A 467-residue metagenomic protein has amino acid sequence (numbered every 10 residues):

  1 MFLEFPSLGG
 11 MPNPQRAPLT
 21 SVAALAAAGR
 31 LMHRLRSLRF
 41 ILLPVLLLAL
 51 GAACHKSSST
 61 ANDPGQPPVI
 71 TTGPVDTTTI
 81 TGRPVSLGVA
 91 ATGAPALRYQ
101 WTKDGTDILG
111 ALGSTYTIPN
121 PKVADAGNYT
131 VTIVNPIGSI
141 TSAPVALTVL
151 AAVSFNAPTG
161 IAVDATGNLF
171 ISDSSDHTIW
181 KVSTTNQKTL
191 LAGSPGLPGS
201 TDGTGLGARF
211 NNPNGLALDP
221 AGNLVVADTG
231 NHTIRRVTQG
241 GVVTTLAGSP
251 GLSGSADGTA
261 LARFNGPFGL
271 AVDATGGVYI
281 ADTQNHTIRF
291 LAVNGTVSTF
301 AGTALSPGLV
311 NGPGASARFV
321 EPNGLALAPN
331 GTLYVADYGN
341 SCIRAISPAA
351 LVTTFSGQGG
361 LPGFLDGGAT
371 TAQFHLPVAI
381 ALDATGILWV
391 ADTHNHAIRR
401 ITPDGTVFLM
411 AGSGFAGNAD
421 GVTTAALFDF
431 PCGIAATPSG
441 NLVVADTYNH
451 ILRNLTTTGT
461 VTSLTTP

Functional and structural regions predicted by a protein language model:
F40-T71, D76, I137, A151: Bacterial Sec-dependent N-terminal signal peptides
R83-A91: A short beta-strand segment in extracellular, disulfide-stabilized domains
G93-Q100: Solvent-exposed loop segments of extracellular immunoglobulin-like
Q100-P119: Surface-exposed, flexible coil segments in extracellular/virion-facing regions
L150-G160, Q187-N214, V242-F268, T296-N323 (+3 more regions): Gly/Pro-rich loop segments of beta-rich domains
V163-T166, L218-A221, V272-T275, L327-N330 (+2 more regions): Residue-level detector of Asp-centered blade-edge/turn motifs that repeat once per structural unit in beta-propeller
N168-F170, N223-V225, G277-Y279, T332-Y334 (+2 more regions): Conserved beta-propeller blade signature
